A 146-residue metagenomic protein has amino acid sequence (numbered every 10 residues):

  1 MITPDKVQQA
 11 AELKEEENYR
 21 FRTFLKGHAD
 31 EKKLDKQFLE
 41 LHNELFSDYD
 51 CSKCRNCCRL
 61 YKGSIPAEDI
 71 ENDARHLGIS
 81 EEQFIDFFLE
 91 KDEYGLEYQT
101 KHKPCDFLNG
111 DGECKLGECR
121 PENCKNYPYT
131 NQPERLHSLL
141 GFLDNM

Functional and structural regions predicted by a protein language model:
M1-M146: Short loop/turn segments that flank or connect secondary-structure elements
